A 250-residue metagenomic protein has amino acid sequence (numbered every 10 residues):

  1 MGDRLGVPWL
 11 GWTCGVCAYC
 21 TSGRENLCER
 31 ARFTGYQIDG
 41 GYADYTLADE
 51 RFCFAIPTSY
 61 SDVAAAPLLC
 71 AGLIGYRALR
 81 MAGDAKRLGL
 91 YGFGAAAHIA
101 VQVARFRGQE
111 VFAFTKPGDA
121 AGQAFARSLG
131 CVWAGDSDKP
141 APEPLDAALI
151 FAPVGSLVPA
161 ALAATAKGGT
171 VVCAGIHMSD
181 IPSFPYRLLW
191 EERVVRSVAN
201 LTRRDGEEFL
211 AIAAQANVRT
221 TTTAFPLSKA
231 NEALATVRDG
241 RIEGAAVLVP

Functional and structural regions predicted by a protein language model:
G2, T58-D138: Mid-domain Rossmann-like dinucleotide-binding core that forms the NAD(H)/NADP(H) cofactor-binding site
T13-Y91, G118: NAD(P)H dinucleotide-binding glycine-rich loop of Rossmann-like/cofactor-binding domains, especially the beta1-alpha1
Y45, P67, G89-F93, F112-T115 (+4 more regions): Glycine- and other small-residue-rich loops at beta-strand/loop junctions that grip anionic moieties
K86-R87, I99, Q109-F112, A121-G122 (+6 more regions): Terminal helix/beta-alpha structural elements that buttress the NAD(P)+-binding lobe
F106, P159, R203-P250: C-terminal hydrophobic helical "lid"/dimerization subdomain of Rossmann-like NAD(P)H-dependent oxidoreductases
F112, A120-V194: Glycine-rich cofactor phosphate-binding loops and adjacent beta1-alpha1 units of small-molecule cofactor enzyme domains
